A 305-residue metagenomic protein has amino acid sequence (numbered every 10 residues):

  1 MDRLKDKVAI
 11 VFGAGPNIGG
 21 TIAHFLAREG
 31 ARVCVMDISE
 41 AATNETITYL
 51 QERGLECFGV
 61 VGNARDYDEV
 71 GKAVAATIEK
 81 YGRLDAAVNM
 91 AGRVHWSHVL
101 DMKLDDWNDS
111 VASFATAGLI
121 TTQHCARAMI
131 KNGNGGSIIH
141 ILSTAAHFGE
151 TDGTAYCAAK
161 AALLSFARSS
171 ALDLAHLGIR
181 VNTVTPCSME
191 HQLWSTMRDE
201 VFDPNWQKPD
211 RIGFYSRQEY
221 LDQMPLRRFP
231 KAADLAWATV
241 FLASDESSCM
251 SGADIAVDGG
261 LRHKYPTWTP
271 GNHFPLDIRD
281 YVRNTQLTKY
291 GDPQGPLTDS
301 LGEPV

Functional and structural regions predicted by a protein language model:
V8, G15-N17: Conserved glycine-rich cofactor-binding loop
H98-V99, K103-V111, Y220: Substrate-binding pocket helix/loop in short-chain dehydrogenase/reductase
L119, L226-V257, R262: C-terminal substrate-recognition "lid" of short-chain dehydrogenase/reductases
T122, A159, A167: Active-site helix of classical SDR
R127, K131, L172-D173, S248: Alpha-helical segment proximal to the catalytic Tyr-Lys
S143: Residue(s) in the substrate-gating loop at a strand-loop-helix junction that position the organic substrate next
A175, R180, M250-G252: Short, small/polar-rich loop/turn modules that mediate ligand/substrate recognition or access, typified
